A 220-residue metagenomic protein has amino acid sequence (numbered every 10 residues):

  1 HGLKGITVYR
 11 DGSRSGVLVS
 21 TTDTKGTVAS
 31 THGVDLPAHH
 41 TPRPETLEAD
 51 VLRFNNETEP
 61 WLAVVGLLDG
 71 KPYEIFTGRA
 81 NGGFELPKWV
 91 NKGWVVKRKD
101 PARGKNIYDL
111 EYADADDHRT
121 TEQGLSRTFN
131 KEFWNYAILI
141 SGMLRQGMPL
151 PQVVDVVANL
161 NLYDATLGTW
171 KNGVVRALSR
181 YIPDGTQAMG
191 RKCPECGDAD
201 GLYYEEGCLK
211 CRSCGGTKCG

Functional and structural regions predicted by a protein language model:
H1-G220: Long, C-terminal-biased catalytic regions of enzyme "large/alpha" subunits
